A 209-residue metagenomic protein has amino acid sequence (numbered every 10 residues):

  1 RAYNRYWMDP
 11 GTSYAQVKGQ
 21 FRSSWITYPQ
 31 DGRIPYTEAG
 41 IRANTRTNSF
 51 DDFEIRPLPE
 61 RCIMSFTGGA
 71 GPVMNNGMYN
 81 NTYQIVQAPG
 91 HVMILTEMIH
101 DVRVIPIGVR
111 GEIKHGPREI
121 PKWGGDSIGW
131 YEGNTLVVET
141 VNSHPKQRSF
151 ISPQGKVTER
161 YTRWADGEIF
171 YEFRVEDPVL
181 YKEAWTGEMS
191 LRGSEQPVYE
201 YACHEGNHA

Functional and structural regions predicted by a protein language model:
R1-A209: PEST-like low-complexity, intrinsically disordered acidic/proline/serine-rich tracts that flank trafficking/processing
